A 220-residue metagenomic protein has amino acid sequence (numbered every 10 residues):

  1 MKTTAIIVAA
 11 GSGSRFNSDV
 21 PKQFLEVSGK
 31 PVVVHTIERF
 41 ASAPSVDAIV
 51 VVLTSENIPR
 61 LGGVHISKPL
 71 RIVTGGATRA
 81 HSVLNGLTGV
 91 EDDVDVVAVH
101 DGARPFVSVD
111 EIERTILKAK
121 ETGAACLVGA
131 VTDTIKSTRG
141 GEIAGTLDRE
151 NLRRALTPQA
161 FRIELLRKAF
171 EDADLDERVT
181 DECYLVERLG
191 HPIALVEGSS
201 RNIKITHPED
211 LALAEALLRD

Functional and structural regions predicted by a protein language model:
M1-E56: N-terminal glycine-rich phosphate-binding loop and ensuing alpha1 helix
A5-I7, V51, V99, A124-L127: Structural beta-sheet core signal
I7, V33, G86, H100-D101 (+3 more regions): Residue-level signal for inorganic ion chemistry
S14, R79, G102-F106, D133: Acidic metal-phosphate-binding loop of nucleotide-sugar-dependent transferases
V34-V94: Conserved N-terminal catalytic core of the sugar/cofactor nucleotidyltransferase
D93-R104: Short beta-strand-to-loop acidic/aromatic patch adjacent to the donor-nucleotide binding site
V107-V196: Conserved core of the sugar-phosphate nucleotidyltransferase
N202-D220: Hydrophobic helical membrane-anchoring modules
